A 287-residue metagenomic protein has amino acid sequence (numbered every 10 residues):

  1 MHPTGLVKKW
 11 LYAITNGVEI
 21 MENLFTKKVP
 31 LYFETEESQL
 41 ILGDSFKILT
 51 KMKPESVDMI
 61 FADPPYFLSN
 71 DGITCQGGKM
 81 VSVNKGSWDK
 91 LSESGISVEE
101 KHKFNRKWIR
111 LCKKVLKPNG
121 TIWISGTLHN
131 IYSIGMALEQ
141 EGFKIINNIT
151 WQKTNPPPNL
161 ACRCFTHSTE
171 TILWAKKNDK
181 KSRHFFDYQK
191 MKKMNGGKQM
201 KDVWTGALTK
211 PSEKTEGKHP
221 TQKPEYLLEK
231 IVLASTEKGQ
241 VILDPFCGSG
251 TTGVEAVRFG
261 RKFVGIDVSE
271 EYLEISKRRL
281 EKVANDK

Functional and structural regions predicted by a protein language model:
M1-E274, N285: Core catalytic lobe of class I
R278: Residue-level detection of the helix-turn-helix DNA-binding "recognition helix"
E281-K287: Class I S-adenosyl-L-methionine-dependent methyltransferase module
